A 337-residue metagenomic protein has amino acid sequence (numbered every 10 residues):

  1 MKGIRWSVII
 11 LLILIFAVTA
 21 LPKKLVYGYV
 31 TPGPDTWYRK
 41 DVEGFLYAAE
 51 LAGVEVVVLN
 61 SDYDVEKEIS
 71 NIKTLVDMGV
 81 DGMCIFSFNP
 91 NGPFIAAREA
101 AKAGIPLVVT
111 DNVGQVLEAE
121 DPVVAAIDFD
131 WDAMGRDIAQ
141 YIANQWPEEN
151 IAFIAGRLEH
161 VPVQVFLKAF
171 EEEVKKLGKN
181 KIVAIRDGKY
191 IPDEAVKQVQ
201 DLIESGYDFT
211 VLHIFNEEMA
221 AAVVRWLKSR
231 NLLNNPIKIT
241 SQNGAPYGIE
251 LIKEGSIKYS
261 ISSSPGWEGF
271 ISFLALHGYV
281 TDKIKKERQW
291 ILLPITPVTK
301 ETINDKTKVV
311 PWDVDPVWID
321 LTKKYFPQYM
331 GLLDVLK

Functional and structural regions predicted by a protein language model:
L25-G44, A48, A52, V56-I69 (+5 more regions): Extracytoplasmic "Venus flytrap"
G28-Y29, G79-S87, P106-T110, A152-F153 (+4 more regions): Periplasmic-binding protein-like
V57-G79, A184-G206, A220-A222: Structural motif
E68, A125-I151, E194-V196, N243-G248 (+1 more regions): Hydrophobic alpha-helical segments within soluble ligand-binding/sensing domains
I85-K102, F170, G188-L251: Hydrophobic alpha-helical
N91-A133, N144, G156, A245-K253 (+1 more regions): Flexible loop/hinge segments that line or gate small-molecule binding clefts
L158, E173-V174, I271-K337: Hinge/cleft segment of the Venus flytrap/periplasmic-binding protein
N235-T299: Flexible loop/turn connectors
